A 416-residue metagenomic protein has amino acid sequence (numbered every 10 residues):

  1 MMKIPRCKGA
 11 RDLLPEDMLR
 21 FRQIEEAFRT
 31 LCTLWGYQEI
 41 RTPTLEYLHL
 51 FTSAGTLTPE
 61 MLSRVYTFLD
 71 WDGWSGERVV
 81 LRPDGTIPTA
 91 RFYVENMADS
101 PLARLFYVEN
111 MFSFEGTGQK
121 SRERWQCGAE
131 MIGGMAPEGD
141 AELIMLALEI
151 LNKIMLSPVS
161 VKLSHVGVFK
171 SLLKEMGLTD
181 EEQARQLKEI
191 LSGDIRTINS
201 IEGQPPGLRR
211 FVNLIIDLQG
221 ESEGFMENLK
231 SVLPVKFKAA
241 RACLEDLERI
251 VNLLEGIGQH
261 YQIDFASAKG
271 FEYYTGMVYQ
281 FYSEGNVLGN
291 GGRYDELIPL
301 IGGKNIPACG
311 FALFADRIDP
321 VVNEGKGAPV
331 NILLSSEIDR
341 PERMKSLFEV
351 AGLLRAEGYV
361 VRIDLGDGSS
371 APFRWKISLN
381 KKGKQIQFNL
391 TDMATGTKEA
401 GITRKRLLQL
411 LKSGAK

Functional and structural regions predicted by a protein language model:
M1-R82, I87, A141, K162: TRNA-binding/sensing appendages of the translation machinery
Q23-W35, E46-Y47, D84-D99, R104-L156 (+1 more regions): Positively charged, Gly/Ser-enriched RNA/tRNA-binding surfaces
I40-P43, V161-S164, Q183, D264 (+1 more regions): Residue-level detector of family-conserved "landmark" positions at structurally sensitive sites
T42-M61, S164-K174, A268-G276, G368-W375: Beta-rich nucleic-acid/ligand-interaction surfaces
T52-Y66, D180-Q183, E284-N286, S378-Q385: Short, structured secondary-structure boundary patches
M61-G73, L178-I201, G207, Q259: Acidic, His- and aromatic-enriched active-site or binding-groove loops in soluble protein domains that engage sugars
I154-S171, T179-Q183: Extended alpha-helical scaffolds
H165, D194-I195, E221: Short, solvent-exposed helix-helix connector turns and helix-capping sites enriched in acidic/polar residues
